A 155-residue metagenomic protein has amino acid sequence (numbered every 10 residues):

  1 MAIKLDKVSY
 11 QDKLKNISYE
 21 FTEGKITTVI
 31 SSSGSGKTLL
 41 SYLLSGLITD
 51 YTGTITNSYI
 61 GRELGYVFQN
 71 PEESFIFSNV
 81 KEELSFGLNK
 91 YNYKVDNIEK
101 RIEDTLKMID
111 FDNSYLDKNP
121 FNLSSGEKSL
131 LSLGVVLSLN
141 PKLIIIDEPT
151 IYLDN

Functional and structural regions predicted by a protein language model:
I30-S32: The feature captures the beta-strand-to-loop junction immediately N-terminal to the Walker
S45: Helix-to-loop junction immediately C-terminal to a conserved catalytic motif
N97-S114: Conserved ABC ATPase "signature" region
N119-L123, E127: Conserved ABC ATPase signature
L131-L133: Hydrophobic anchor residue at the start of the ABC signature
N140: Conserved catalytic motifs of ABC-family nucleotide-binding domains
I144-E148: Catalytic Walker B motif of ABC-type/P-loop ATPase nucleotide-binding domains
